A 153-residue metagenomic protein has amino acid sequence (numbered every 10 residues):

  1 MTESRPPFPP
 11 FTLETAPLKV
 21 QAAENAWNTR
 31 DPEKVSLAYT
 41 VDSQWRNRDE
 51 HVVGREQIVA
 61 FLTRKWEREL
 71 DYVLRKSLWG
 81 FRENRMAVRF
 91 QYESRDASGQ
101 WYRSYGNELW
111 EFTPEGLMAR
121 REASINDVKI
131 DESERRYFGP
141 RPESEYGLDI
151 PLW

Functional and structural regions predicted by a protein language model:
M1-V41, D149-W153: Short, low-complexity N-terminal intrinsically disordered segments enriched in polar/charged residues
T2-F11, A60-W153: A beta-strand edge to alpha-helix "cap/lid" segment located at domain peripheries
T15-P17, P32-R85: A solvent-exposed, acidic/Ser-Thr-rich amphipathic alpha-helical stretch
